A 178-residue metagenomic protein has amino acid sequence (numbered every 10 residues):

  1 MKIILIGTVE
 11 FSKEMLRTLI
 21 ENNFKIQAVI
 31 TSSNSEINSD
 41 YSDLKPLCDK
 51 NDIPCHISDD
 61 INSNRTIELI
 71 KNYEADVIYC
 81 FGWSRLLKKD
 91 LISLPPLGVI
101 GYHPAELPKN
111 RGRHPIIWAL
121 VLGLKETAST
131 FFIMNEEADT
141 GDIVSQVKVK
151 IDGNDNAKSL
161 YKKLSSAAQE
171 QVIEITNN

Functional and structural regions predicted by a protein language model:
M1-S39: N-terminal Rossmann-like dinucleotide-binding module
K2-I4, Q27-S32, P54-Y73, I78 (+1 more regions): Internal alpha/beta domain cores that form substrate/cofactor-binding pockets in large enzymes and binding proteins
K13, N38-Y41, S63-I67, R85 (+1 more regions): Structural motif corresponding to alpha-helix initiation and N-cap regions
K13, R17-E21, I67-K71, K89 (+1 more regions): Amphipathic, non-transmembrane alpha-helical secondary structure
L19, C48-D52, I70, L124: A generic structural signal for well-ordered alpha-helical segments
N22, V77-N178: Donor/substrate-binding cores of folate-linked one-carbon enzymes
N34-I37, N62, T140: Acidic, metal-coordinating catalytic cores used for nucleic-acid/nucleotide bond scission and strand-transfer chemistry
S35-D52: N-terminal beta-loop-helix "entrance" segment that forms/cooperates in small-molecule cofactor or anionic ligand
